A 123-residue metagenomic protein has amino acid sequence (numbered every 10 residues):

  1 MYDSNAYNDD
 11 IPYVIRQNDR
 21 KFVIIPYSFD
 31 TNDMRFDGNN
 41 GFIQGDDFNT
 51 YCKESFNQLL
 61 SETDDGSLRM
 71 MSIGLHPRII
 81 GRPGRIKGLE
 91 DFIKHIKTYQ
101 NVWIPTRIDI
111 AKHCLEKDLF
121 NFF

Functional and structural regions predicted by a protein language model:
M1-S67, F123: Active-site-adjacent pocket scaffolds in enzyme catalytic domains
K53-F123: C-terminal domain-boundary segment and adjacent tail
